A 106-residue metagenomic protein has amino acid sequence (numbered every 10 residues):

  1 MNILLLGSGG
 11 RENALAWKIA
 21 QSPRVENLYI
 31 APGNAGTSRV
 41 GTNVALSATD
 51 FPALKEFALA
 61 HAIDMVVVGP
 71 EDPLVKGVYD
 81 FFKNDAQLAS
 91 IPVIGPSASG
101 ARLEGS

Functional and structural regions predicted by a protein language model:
M1-S99: ATP-binding N-terminal substructure of ATP-dependent carboxylate-amine bond-forming enzymes
A98-S106: Short alpha-helix plus adjacent loop in nuclease-associated cores
